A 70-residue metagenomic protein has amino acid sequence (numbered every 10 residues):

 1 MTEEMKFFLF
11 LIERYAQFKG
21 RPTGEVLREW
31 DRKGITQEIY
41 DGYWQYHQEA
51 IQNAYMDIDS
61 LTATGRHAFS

Functional and structural regions predicted by a protein language model:
M1-E25: N-terminal acidic leader/helix
M5, E13, D41-W44, N53: Intrinsically disordered, low-complexity segments enriched in small/polar residues
L9, G24-L27, Y40, Q52-D59: Generic detector of well-ordered alpha-helical segments enriched in charged/polar residues, highlighting helical
I12-R14, W30, T64: Low-complexity, intrinsically disordered/propeptide-like segments
E13, R21, T36, E49-Q52 (+1 more regions): A generic structural signal for solvent-exposed, polar alpha-helical segments
Q17, T23-Y46: Amphipathic, hydrophobic secondary-structure cores in small proteins
F18, K33-T36, L61-A68: Generic N-terminal helix/loop capping motif
Y43-S70: Long, compositionally biased
